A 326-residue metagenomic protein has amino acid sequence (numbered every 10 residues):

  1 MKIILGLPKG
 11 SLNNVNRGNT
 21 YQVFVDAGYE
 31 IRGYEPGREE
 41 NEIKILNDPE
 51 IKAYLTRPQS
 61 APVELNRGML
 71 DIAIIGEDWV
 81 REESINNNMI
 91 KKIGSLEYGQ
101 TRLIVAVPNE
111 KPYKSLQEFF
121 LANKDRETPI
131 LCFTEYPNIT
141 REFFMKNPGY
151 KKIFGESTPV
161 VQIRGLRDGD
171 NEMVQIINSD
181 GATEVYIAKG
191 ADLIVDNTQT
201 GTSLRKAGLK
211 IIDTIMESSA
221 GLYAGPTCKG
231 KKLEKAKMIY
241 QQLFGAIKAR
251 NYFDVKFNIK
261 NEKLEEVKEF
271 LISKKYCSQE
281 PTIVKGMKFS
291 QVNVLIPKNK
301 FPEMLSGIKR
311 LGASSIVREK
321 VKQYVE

Functional and structural regions predicted by a protein language model:
M1-E50, L55, R67, I74-G99 (+1 more regions): Small-molecule-sensing regulatory modules
V63: Short, acidic/polar
I104-V105, K111: A gly/proline- and charged-residue-enriched helix-loop-helix capping module
V105-A106, L222: Short glycine- and hydrophobic/aromatic-rich loop-to-beta-strand nucleating segment in the catalytic cores
